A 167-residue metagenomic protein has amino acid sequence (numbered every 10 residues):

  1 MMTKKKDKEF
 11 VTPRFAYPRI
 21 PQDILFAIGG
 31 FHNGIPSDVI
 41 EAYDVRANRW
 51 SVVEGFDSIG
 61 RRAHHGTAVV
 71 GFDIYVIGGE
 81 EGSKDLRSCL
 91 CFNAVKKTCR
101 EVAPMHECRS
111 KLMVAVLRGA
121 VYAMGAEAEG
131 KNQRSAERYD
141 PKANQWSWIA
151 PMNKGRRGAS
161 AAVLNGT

Functional and structural regions predicted by a protein language model:
M1-T167: Kelch-like beta-propeller repeat domains
